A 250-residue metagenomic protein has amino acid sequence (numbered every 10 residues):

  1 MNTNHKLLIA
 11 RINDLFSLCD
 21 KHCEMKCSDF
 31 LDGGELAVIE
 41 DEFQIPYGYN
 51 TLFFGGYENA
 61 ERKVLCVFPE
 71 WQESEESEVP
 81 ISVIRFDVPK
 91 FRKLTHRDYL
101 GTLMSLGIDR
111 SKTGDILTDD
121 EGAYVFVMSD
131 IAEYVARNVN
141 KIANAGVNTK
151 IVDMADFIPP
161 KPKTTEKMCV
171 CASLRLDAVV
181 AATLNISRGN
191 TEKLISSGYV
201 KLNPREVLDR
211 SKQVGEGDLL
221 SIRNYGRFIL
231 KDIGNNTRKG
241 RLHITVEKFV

Functional and structural regions predicted by a protein language model:
M1-D177, T183, E206, Q213 (+1 more regions): Ferredoxin-like alpha/beta domains used as RNA- or RNAP-binding modules
S173-N224: Basic (Lys/Arg-enriched) interaction patch that binds polyanionic ligands
